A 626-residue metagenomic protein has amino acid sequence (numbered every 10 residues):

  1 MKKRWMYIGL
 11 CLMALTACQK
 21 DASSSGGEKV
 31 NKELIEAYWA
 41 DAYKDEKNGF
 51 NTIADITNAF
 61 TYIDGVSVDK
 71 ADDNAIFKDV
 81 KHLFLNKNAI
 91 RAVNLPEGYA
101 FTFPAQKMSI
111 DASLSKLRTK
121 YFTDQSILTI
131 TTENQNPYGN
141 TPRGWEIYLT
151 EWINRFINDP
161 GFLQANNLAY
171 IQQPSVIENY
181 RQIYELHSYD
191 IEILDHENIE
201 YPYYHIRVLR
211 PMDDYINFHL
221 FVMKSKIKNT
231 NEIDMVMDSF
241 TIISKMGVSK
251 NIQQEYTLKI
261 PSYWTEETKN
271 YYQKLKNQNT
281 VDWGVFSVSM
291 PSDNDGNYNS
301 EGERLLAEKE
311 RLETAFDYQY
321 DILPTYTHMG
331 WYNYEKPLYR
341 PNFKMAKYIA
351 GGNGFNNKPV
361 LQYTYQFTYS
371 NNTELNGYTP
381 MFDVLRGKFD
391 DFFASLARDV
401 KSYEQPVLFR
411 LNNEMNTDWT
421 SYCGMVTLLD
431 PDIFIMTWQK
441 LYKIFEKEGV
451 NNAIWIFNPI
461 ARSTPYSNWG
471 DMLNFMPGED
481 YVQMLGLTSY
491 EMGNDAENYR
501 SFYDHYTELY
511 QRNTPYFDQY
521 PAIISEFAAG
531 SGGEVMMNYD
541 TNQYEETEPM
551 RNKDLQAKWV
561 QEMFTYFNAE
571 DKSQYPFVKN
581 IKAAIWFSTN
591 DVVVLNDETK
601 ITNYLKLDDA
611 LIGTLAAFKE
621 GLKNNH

Functional and structural regions predicted by a protein language model:
L15-A17: C-terminal motif of bacterial Sec signal peptides marking the signal peptidase cleavage site
G26-R118, V222-I252: N-terminal targeting sequences that direct proteins away from the cytosol to non-cytosolic compartments
H82-F84, I90-A92, Y138, W145 (+4 more regions): N-terminal substrate-binding region of glycoside hydrolase catalytic domains
N158-R207: Signature of long, low-cysteine stretches enriched in small and polar/charged residues
K250-R304, P521-H626: Substrate-binding cleft of secreted/luminal carbohydrate-active enzymes
M329-F457, M550-R551: Substrate-binding cleft of extracellular glycoside hydrolase catalytic domains
E335-Q366, D480-M484, Y490-M537, N580: Glycoside hydrolase catalytic-domain groove-lining segments
W438-G470, Q519-G532, I581-T589: Aromatic-lined carbohydrate-recognition surfaces of secreted/lumenal glycan-active proteins
